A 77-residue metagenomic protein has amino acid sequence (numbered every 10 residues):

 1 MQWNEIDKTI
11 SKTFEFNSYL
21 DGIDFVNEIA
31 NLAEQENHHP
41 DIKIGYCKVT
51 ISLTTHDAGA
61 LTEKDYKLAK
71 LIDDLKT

Functional and structural regions predicted by a protein language model:
M1-T9: Short aromatic-glycine-(Arg/Gly/Cys) micro-motifs in beta-strand/loop hairpins
N4-E5, I42-I44: Short beta-strand
I10-N17: Short, well-ordered beta-strand elements within core beta-sheets of diverse protein domains
N27-E28, K70: Solvent-exposed alpha-helix faces
A33-K43, K70-T77: A short N-terminal helical cap/helix-turn-helix that marks the beginning of AMP-binding/adenylate-forming
I51-T77: C-terminal structural segments of small proteins and small subunits
